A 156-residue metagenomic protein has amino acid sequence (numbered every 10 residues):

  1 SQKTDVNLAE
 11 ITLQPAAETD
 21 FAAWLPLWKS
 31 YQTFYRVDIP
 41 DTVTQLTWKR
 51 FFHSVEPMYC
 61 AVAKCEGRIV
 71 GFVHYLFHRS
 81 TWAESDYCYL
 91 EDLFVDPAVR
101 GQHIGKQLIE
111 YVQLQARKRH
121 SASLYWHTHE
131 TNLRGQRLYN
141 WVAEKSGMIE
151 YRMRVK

Functional and structural regions predicted by a protein language model:
T12-P26: A short beta-loop-alpha structural element at the N-terminal edge of CoA-dependent acyl/N-acetyltransferase catalytic
L25-R50: Conserved GNAT-fold acetyl-CoA-binding loop/helix
R50-V62, Y89: A short helix-loop-beta-strand connector motif used in the catalytic cores of GNAT acetyltransferases and, in some
V62, R68-F77: Conserved beta-strand in the GNAT
H78-L90, R100, S146-G147: A conserved beta-turn-beta hairpin within the catalytic core of GNAT-like acetyltransferases that forms part
V99, H103-Y111: Conserved acetyl-CoA pyrophosphate-binding loop and the N-cap/start of the following alpha-helix in GNAT-like
K106, E130-I149, M153: Conserved active-site alpha-helix within GNAT-family acetyltransferase domains
R117-H127: Conserved GNAT acetyl-CoA-binding A-motif
